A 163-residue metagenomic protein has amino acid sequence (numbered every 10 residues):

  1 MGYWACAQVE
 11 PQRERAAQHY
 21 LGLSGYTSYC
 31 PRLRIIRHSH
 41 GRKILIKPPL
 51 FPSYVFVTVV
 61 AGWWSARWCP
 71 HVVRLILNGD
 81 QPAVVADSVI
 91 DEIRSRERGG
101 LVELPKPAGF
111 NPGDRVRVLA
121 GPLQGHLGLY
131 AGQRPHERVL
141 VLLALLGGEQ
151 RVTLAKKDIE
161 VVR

Functional and structural regions predicted by a protein language model:
M1-R117, A131-R163: Acidic-enriched and Gly/Ser
G109, G121-Q124: Residue-level "contact hotspot" at macromolecular interaction interfaces
Q124-Y130: Short, Lys/Arg- and Gly-enriched loop/turn segments at beta-strand edges
